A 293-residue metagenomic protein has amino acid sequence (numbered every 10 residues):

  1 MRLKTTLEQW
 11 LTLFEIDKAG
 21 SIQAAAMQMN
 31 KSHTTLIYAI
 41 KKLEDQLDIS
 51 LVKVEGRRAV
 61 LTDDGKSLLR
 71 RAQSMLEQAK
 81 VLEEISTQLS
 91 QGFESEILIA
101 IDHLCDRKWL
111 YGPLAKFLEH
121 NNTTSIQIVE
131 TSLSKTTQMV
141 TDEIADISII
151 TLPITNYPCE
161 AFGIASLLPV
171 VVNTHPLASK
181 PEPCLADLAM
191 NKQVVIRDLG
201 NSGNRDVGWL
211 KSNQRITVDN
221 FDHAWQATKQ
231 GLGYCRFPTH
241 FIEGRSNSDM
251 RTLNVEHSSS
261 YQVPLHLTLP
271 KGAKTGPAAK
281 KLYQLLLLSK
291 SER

Functional and structural regions predicted by a protein language model:
W10, Q46-L47, L68-S90, I97 (+2 more regions): Alpha-helical linker/hinge and terminal dimerization helices associated with HTH transcriptional regulators
F14-N30: Short helix-boundary/capping micro-motifs
A19, Q28, K42-S50, H120: Residue cluster at the C-terminal edge of the helix-turn-helix DNA-binding motif
S32, A39-K42, P113: Residues within the DNA-recognition helix of helix-turn-helix
E44-D63: A short LG(V/I)-centered, amphipathic sequence patch enriched for acidic residue(s) preceding the LG motif
E94-T155: Central regulatory/effector-binding core of bacterial HTH transcription factors
I154, C159-Y261, L288-R293: C-terminal regulatory
V170-T174, P264-P277: A bilobed periplasmic-binding-protein/Venus flytrap-type ligand-binding module shared by bacterial periplasmic
